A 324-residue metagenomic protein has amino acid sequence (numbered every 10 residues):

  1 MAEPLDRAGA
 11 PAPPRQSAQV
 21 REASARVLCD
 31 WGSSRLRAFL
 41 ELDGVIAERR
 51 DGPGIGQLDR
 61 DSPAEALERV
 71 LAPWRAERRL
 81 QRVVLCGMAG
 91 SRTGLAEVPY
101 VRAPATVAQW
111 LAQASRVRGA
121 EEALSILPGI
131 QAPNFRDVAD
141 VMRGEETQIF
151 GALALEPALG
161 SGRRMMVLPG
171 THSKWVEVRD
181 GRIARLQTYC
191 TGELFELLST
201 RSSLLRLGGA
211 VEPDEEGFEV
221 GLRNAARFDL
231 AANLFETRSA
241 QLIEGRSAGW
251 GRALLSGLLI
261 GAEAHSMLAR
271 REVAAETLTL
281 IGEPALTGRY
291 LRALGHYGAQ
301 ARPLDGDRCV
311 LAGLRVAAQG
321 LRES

Functional and structural regions predicted by a protein language model:
A25-P63: Short glycine-rich, Thr/Ser-proximal phosphate-binding strand/loop in the N-terminal lobe of ATP-dependent enzymes
R26-D30, R82-V84, R164-L168, T279: Short glycine-aspartate micro-motif
R35, A275-A293: Glycine-rich phosphate-binding loops at beta-strand->alpha-helix junctions
L58-D59, Q131-N224: Glycine-rich phosphate-binding loop plus the immediately following alpha-helix
R69-R82, A264-A274: Phosphate/pyrophosphate-binding loops at sites that engage ATP/ADP/AMP, CoA/4′-phosphopantetheine, polyphosphate
A76-A139, D180: Short beta-strand-loop/turn "lid" adjacent to the catalytic site in phosphate-handling enzymes
Y189, L197-L259, E263: Active-site rim beta-loop-alpha module in soluble metabolic enzymes
R302-S324: Glycine-rich phosphate-binding/hydrolytic loop that grips phosphoryl groups
